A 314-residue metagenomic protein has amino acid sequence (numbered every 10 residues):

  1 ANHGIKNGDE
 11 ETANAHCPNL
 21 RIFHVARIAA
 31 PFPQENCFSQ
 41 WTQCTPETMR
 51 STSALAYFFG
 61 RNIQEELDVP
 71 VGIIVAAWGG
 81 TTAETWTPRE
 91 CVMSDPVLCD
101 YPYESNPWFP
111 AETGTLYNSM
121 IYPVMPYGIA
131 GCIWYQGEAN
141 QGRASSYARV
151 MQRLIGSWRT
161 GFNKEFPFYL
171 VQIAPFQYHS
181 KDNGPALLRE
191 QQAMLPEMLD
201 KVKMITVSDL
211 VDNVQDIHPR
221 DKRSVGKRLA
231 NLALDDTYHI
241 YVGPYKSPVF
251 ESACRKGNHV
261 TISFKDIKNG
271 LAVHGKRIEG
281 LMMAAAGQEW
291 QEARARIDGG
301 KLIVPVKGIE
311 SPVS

Functional and structural regions predicted by a protein language model:
A1-S314: Cell-envelope and extracellular/periplasmic
